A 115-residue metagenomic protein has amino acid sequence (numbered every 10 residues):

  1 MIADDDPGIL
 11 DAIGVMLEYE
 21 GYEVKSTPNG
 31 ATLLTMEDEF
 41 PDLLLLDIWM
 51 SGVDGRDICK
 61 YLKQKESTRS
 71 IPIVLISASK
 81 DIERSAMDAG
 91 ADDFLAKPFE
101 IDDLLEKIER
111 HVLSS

Functional and structural regions predicted by a protein language model:
D4, D47: Active-site residues of response regulator receiver
P7-K25, H111: Two-component/phosphorelay signaling modules centered on CheY-like receiver
L10, S51-G52, K97: The feature encodes the CheY-like receiver
S26-L43: Acidic, metal-coordinating helix/loop segments flanking the phosphotransfer/catalytic sites of two-component signaling
V74-I76: Hydrophobic/aromatic residues positioned on beta-strands within the core alpha/beta folds
D92: Short, glycine/charged-rich "phosphate-handling" switch motifs in NTP-dependent and phosphotransfer domains
F99-V112: C-terminal output helix
